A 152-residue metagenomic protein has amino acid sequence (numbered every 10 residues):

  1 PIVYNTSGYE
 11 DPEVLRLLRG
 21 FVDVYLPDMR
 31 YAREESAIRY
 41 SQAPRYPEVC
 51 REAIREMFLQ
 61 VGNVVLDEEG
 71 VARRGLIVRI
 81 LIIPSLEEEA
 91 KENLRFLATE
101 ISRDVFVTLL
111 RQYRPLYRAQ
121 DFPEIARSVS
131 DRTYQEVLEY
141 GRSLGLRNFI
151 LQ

Functional and structural regions predicted by a protein language model:
P1-P123: Conserved AdoMet/S-adenosylmethionine-binding subsite of the radical SAM
D67-G70, L76, L116-L151: Conserved N-terminal glycine/acidic-rich loop preference
L110, L151-Q152: Conserved beta-strand termini and adjacent loop/short-helix elements that scaffold enzyme active sites in alpha/beta
